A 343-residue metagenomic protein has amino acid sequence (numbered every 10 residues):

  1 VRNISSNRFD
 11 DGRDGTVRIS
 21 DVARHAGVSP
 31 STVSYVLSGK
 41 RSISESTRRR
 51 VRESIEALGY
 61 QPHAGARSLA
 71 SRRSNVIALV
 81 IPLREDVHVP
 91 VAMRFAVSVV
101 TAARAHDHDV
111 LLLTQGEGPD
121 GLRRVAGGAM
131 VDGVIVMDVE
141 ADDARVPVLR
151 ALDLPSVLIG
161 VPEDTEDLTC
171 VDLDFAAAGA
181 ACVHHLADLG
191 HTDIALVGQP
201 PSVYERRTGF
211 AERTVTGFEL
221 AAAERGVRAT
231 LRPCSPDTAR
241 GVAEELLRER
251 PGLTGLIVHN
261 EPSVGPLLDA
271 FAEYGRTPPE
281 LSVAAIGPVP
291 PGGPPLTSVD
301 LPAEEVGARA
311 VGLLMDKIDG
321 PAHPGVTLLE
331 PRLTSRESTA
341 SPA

Functional and structural regions predicted by a protein language model:
V1-N75, A343: N-terminal helix-turn-helix DNA-binding module of bacterial transcription factors
T32-Y35, R72-E85, D193-P201: Short beta-strand segments enriched in small/hydrophobic residues
E45, E53, Y60-R123, G133 (+3 more regions): Amphipathic helical "hinge" segments at domain boundaries
H108-G128, T230-E249: Structural motif
M137-A177, A181, Q199-S202, I286-T297: Flexible loop/hinge segments that line or gate small-molecule binding clefts
V171-V197, D237-E245, L301-D319: Hydrophobic alpha-helical segments within soluble ligand-binding/sensing domains
C182-A229, H323-A340: An alpha-beta-alpha
E249-A343: Flexible loop/turn connectors
